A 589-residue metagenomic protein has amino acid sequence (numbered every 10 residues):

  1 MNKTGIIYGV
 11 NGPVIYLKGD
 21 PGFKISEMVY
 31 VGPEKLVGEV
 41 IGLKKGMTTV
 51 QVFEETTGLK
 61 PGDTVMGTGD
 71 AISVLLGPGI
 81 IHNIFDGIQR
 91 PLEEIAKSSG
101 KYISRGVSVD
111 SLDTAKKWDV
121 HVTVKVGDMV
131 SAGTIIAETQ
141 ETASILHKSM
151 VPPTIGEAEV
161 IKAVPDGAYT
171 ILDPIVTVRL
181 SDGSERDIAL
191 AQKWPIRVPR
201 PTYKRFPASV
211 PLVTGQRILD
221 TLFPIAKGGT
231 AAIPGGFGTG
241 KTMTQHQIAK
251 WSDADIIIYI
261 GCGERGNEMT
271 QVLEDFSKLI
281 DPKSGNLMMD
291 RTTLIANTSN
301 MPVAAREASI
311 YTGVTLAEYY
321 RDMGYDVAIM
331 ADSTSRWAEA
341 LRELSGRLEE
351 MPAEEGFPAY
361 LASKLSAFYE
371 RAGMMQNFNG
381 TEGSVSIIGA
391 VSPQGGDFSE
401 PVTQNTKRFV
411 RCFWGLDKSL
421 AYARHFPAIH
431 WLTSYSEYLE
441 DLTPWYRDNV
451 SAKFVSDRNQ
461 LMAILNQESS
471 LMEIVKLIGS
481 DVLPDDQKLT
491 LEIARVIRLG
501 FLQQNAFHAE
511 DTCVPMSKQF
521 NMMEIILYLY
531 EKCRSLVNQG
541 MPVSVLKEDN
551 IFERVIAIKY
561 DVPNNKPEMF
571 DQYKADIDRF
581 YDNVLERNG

Functional and structural regions predicted by a protein language model:
M1-S104: N-terminal accessory targeting/assembly segments
D20, E34, D70-A71, Q89 (+4 more regions): Short, surface-exposed secondary-structure boundary micro-motifs
G42-T48, P78-Q89, I145-D166, R186-R200: Short, compositionally biased
K45-T48, D70, I155-V160, P224 (+3 more regions): Metallocofactor- and cofactor-centric catalytic cores in central/energy metabolism, strongly enriched
V52, T57, D119-M129, V160-A168: Short histidine-centered loop motifs in beta-beta connectors
K97-P153, T170-T230, T244-Q247, P282-M301 (+1 more regions): P-loop NTPase nucleotide-binding/switch module
T221-L222, G228-R554: P-loop NTPase catalytic core
G540-G589: C-terminal amphipathic alpha-helical interaction region
